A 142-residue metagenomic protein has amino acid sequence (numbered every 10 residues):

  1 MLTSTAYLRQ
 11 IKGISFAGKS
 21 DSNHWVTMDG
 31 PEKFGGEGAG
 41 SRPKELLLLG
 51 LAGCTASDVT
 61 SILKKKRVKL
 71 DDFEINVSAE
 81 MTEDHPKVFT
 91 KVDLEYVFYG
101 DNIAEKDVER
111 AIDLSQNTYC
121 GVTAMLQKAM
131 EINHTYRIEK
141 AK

Functional and structural regions predicted by a protein language model:
M1-L49, T60-K142: Extended beta-strand/beta-hairpin segments
